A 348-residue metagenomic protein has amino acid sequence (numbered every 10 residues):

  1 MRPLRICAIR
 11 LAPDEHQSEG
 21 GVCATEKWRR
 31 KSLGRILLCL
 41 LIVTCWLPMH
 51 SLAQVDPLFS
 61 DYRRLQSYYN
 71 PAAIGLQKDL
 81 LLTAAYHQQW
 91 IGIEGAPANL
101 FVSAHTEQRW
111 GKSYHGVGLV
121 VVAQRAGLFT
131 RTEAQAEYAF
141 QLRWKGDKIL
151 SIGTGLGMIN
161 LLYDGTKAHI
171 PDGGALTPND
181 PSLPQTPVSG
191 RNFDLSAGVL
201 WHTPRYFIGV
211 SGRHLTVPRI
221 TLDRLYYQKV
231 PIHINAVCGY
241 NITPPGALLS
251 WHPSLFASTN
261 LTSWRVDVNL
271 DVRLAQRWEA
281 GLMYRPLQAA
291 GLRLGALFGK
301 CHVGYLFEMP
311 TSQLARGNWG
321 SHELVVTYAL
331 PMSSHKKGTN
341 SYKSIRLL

Functional and structural regions predicted by a protein language model:
M1-D56, L270, L347-L348: Bacterial Sec-dependent N-terminal signal peptides
Q54-L348: Subset of outer-membrane beta-barrel
